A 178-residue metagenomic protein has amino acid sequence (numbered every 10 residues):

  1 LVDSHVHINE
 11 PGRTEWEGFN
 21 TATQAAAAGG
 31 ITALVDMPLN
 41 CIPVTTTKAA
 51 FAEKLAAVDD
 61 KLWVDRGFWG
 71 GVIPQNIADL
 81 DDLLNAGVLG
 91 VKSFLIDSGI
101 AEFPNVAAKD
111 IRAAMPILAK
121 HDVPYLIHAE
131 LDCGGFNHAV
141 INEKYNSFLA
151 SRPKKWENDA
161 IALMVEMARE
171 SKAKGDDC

Functional and structural regions predicted by a protein language model:
L1-K61: Metal-associated gating/positioning segment near the N- to mid-region
V2-V6, L34-D36, R66-G70, V91-S93 (+2 more regions): Hydrophobic faces of well-ordered beta-strands that scaffold small-molecule active sites in alpha/beta enzyme cores
S4-E17, N40, T45, V64-N76 (+2 more regions): Active-site mouth loops of central-metabolism enzymes
T23, Q75-D79: Class I S-adenosyl-L-methionine
I31-L34, D60-D65, M167-D177: Short, surface-exposed connector motifs at secondary-structure boundaries
T47-D65, D110-I127: Alpha-helix-loop-beta-strand connector modules within alpha/beta enzyme cores
A78-S93, S98-C178: Histidine/acidic residue-rich metal-binding segments in metalloenzymes
